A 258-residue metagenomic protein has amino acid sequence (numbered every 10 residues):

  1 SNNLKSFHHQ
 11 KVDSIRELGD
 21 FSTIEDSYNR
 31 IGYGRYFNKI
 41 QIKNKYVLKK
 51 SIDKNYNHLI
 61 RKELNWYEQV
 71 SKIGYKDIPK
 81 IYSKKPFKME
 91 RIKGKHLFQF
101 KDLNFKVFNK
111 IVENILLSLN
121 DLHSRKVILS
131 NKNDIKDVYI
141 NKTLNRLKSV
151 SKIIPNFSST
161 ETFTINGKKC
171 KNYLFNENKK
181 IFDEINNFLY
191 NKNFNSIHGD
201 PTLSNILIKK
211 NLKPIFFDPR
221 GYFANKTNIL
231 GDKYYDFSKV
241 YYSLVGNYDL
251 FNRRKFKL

Functional and structural regions predicted by a protein language model:
S1-K43: Conserved alpha/beta core of the MobA/IspD/sugar-nucleotide pyrophosphorylase nucleotidyltransferase superfamily
S6-S14, Y82-K85, F216-D218: Catalytic beta-strand/loop signature of glycosyltransferases that borders the donor
R35-N65, E90, F98-N104: ATP-binding glycine-rich loop module of kinase domains
E63, Y67-V70, V240: AlphaC helix (C-helix) of the protein kinase catalytic domain N-lobe, especially the conserved acidic-hydrophobic
E68-Y75, F98-V150, I154-F157, N176-Y190: Conserved kinase catalytic-core helix
S71-P86: Conserved HxN/HPN-centered segment at the entrance to the catalytic loop of eukaryotic protein kinase-like domains
K180-G231: Active-site acidic catalytic loop and adjacent metal/ATP-binding pocket of ATP-dependent phosphoryl transfer enzymes
Y222-L258: Active-site activation/catalytic loop segments of kinase-like enzymes and analogous catalytic loops in related
